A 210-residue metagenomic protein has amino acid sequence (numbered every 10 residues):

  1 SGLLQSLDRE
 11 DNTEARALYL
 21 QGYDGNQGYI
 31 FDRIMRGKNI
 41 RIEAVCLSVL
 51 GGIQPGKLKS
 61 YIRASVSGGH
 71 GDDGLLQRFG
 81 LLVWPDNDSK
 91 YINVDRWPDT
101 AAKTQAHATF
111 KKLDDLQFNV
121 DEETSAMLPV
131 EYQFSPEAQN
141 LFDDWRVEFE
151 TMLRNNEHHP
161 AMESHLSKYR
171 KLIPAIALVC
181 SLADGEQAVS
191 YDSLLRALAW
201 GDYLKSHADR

Functional and structural regions predicted by a protein language model:
S1-R210: Phosphate-handling catalytic cores of nucleic-acid transaction enzymes
